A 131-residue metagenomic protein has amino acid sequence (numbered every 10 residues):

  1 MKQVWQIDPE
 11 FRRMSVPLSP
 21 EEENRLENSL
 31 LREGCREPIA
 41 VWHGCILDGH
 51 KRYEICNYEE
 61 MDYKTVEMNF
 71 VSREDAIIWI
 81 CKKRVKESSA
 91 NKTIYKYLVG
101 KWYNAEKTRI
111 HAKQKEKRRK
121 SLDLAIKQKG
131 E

Functional and structural regions predicted by a protein language model:
K2-V4, R12: Charge-dense, helix-prone N-terminal extensions
F11-E23, E27, L31-E33, R52-E131: Amphipathic, charge-rich alpha-helical segments that serve as recognition/docking helices
R36-I39: Short, proline-centered helix/strand-breaking motifs
V41-C45: Short active-site oxyanion
G49: Short, conserved phosphate/pyrophosphate- and ester-handling motifs at nucleotide-, phospho-/glycolipid
